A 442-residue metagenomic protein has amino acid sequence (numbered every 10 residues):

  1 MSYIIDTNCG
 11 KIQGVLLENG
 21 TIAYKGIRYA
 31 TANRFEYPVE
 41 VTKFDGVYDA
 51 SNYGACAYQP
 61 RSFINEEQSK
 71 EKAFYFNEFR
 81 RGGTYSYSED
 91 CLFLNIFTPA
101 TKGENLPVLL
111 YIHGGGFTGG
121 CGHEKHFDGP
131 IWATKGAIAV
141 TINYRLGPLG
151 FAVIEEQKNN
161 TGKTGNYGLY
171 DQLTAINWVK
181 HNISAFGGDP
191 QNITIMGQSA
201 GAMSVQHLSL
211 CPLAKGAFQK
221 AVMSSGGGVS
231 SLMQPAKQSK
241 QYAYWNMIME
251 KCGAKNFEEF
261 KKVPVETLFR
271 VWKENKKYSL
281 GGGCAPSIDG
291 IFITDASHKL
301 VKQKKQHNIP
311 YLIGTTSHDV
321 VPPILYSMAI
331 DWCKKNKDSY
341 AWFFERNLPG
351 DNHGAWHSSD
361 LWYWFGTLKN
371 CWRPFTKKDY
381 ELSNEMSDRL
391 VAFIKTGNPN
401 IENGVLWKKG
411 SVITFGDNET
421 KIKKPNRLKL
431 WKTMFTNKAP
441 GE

Functional and structural regions predicted by a protein language model:
M1-N166, P190, L280, F375-M386 (+3 more regions): Non-catalytic accessory segments of hydrolases
K25-Y29, R34-Y37, K220, S225 (+2 more regions): Redox-cofactor-proximal catalytic regions of oxidoreductases
F76-A254, V301-P322, W332-K337: Serine-hydrolase-like catalytic core of hydrolytic proteins
R145-P148, S199-A200, W342-D351, V405-S411: Short, solvent-exposed turn/loop segments enriched in Gly/Ser/Thr/Pro and often Arg
Q191-I193, K255-E259, A341, I401-V405: Surface-exposed patches in mature extracellular/periplasmic domains of secreted proteins
K220, G228-P235, K251, K255 (+4 more regions): Substrate-gating cap/lid region and adjacent catalytic-acid/histidine neighborhood within extracellular/lumenal
N400-R427: Mature extracytoplasmic/periplasmic domains
K421-E442: Tryptophan-rich aromatic "cage" segments
